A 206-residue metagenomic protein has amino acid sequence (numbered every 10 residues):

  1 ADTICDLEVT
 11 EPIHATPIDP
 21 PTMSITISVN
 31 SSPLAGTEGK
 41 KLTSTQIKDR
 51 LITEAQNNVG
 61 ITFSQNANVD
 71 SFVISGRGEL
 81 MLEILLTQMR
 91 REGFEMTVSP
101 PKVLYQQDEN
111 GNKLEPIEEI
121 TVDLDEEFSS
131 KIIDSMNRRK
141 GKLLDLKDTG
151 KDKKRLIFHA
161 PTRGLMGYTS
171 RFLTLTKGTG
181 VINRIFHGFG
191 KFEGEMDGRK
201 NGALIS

Functional and structural regions predicted by a protein language model:
A1-S206: Accessory interaction regions appended to the cores of large information-processing enzymes
